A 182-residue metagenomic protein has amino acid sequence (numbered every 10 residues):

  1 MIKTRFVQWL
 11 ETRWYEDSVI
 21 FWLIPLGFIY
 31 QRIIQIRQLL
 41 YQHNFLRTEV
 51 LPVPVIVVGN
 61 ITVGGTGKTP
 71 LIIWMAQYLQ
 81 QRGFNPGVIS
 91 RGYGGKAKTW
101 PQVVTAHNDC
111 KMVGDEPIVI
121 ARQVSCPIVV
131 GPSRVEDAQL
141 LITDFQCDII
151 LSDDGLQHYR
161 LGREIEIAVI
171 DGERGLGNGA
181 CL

Functional and structural regions predicted by a protein language model:
I2-P54: A transmembrane-helix-recognition feature enriched in membrane-embedded lipid enzymes and envelope glyco-/phospholipid
T12, G27, L39, V55-N60 (+4 more regions): P-loop NTP-binding module
I24-L26, V53, N85, E116 (+1 more regions): Hydrophobic alpha-helix-in-membranes signature
Q38-A106: Walker A (P-loop) phosphate-binding motif
Y93-G95, T99-L182: Phosphate/Mg2+-binding loops and adjacent switch elements in nucleotide/diphosphate-handling enzyme cores
